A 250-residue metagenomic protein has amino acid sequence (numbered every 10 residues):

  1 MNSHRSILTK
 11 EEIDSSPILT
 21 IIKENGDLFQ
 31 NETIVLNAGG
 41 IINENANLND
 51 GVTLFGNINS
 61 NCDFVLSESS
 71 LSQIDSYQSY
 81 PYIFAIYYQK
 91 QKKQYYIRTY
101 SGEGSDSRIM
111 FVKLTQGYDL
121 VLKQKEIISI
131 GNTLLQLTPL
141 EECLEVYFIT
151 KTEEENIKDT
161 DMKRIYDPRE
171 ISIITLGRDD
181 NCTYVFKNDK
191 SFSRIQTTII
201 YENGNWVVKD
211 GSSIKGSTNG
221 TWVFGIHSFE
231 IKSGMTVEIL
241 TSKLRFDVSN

Functional and structural regions predicted by a protein language model:
M1-N37, G131-R194, T198-W206, H227-S228 (+1 more regions): Regulatory inter-domain linker segments that are low-complexity and enriched for serine/threonine/proline
N2-H4, K113-Q136: N-terminal intrinsically disordered, low-complexity, charge/repeat-rich segments that act as generic
I41-Q124, R169-L240: Forkhead-associated
